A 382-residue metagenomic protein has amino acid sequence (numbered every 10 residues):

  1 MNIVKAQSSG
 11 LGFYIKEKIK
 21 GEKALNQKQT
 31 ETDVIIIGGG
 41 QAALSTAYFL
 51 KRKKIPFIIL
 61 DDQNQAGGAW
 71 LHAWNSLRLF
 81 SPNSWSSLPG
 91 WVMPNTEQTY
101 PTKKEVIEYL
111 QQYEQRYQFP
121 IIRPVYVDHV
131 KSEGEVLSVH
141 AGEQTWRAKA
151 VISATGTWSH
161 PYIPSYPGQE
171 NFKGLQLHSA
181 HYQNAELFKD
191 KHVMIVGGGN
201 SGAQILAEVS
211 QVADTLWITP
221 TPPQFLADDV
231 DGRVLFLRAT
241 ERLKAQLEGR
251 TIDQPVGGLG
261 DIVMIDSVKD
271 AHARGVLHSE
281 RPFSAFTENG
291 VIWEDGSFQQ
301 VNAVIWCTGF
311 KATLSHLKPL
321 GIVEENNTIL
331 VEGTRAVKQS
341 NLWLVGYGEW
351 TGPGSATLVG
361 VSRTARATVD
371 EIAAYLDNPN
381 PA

Functional and structural regions predicted by a protein language model:
K5-F13: N-terminal amphipathic/hydrophobic targeting modules at extreme N-termini, encompassing cleavable Sec/SRP-type signal
G12-A24: Short, Lys/Arg-enriched N-terminal segments with co-localized hydrophobic residues within the first ~10-30 amino acids
K23-G39, S45-Q63, G67-A69, Q98-A382: Flavin (primarily FAD) cofactor-binding/catalytic cores of flavoenzymes
W74: Glycine-rich loop at the start of a catalytic domain that most often binds anionic cofactors/ligands
L79-Q98, Q246-E248: Glycine-rich flavin
